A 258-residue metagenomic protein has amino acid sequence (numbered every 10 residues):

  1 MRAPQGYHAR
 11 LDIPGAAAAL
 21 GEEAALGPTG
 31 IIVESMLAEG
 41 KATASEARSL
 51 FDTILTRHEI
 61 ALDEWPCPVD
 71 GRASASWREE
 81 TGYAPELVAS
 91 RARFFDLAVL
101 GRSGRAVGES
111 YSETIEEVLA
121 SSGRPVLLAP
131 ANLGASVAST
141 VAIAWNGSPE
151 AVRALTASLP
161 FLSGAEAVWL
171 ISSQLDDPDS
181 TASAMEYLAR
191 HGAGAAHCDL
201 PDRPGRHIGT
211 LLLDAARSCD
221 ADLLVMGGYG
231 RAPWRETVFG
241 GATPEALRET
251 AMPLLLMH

Functional and structural regions predicted by a protein language model:
M1-V33, S121, V137-R203, A221: Small/aliphatic-rich secondary-structure junction motif
G6-Y7, G205-I208, A232-E236: Short active-site-adjacent structural elements
E39-H58: Ordered, amphipathic secondary-structure segments that act as subunit-interaction surfaces in large macromolecular
T53-R72: Short mixed-charge
P68, R72-W77, V126, A193-C198 (+1 more regions): Generic structural signal for residues in well-ordered beta-strands
P68, S76-G82, S173-L175, C198-R206: Short beta->alpha junction loops
E79, P85-G134, A215-H258: Gly/Ser-rich helix-loop-strand patches that form or flank binding pockets for ribonucleotide-derived cofactors
A84-V88, P204-L213: Short phosphate-binding loop-to-helix
